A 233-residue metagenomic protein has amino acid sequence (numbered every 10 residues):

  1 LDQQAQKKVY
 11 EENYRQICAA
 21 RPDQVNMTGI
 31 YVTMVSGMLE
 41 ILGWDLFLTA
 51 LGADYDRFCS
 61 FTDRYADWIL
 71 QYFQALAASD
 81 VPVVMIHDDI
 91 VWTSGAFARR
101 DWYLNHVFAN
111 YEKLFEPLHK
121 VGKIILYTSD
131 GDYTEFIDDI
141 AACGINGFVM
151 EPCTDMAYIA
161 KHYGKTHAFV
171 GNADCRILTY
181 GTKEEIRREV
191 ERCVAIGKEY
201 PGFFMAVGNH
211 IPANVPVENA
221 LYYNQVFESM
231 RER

Functional and structural regions predicted by a protein language model:
L1-R233: Active-site loop segments of alpha/beta catalytic cores
